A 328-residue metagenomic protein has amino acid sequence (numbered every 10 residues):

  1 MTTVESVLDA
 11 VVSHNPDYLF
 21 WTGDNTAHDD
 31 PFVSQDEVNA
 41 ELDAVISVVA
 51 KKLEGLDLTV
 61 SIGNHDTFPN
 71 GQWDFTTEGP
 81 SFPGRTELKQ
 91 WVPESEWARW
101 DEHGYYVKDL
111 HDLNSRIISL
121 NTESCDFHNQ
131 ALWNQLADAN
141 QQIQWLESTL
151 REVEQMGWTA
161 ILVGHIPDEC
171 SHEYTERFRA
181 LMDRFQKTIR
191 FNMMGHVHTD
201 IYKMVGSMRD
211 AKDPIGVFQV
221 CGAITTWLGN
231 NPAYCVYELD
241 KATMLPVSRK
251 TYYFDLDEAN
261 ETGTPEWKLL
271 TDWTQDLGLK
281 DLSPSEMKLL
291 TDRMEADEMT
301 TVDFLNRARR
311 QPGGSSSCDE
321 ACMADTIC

Functional and structural regions predicted by a protein language model:
M1-D74: Core catalytic region of metal-dependent phosphoesterases/phosphodiesterases, especially metallo-beta-lactamase-like
M1-W21, G79-E154, T199-C328: Metal-dependent phosphoesterase/phosphodiesterase active-site architecture
A27-D30, V60-G71, D126-H128, I166-T175 (+2 more regions): Active-site environment of divalent metal-dependent phosphoester hydrolases
A44, V48, K52, W91 (+3 more regions): Alpha-helical structural signal in soluble globular domains
S47, Q72-T86, S171-R184: Short, electropositive alpha-helical surface patch
L53-D57, W158, K187-T188, D213-G216: A short helix->loop->beta-strand "cap" motif at the edges of active sites that frequently abuts
S124-M194: Active-site-proximal segments of metal-dependent phosphoesterases and phosphodiesterases across multiple
